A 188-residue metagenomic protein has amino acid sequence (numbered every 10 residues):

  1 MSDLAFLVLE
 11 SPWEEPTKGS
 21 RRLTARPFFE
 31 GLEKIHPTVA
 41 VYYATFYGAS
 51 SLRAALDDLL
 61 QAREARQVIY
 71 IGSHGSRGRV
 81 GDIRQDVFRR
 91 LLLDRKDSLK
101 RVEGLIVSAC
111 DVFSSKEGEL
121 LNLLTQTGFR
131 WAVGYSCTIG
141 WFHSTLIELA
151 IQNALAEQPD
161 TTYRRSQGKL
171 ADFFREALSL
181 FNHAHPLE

Functional and structural regions predicted by a protein language model:
M1-V68, R101-S108, T127: A domain-level signal for caspase-like cysteine endopeptidase catalytic cores and their zymogen-processing architecture
W13-T17, A49-S51, H74-V80, D111-S115 (+1 more regions): Short acidic, S/G/P-rich loop/turn micro-motifs used as interaction or catalytic elements
E15-S20, V80-I83, D160-R164: Short, flexible/disordered intra-domain loops and linkers
R21-F28, L52-L56, D82-D94, S115-N122 (+1 more regions): Well-ordered, non-membrane alpha-helical segments in soluble/globular domains
Q67-R79, W131: Active-site microenvironments of hydrolase-like enzyme catalytic domains
H74-G104, S108: A short, glycine/acidic-enriched catalytic loop
G104, V112-E188: Active-site-proximal C-terminal subdomain of hydrolase catalytic domains
